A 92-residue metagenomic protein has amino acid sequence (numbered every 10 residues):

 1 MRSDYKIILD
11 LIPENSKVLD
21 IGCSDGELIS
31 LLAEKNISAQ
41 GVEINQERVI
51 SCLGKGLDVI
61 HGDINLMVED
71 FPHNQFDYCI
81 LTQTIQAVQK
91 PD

Functional and structural regions predicted by a protein language model:
M1-N74, Y78-I80: Conserved N-terminal segment of class I S-adenosyl-L-methionine
Q83-T84: Short catalytic micro-motifs in class I SAM-dependent methyltransferases
V88-D92: A short, conserved alpha-helix within the catalytic core of class I
